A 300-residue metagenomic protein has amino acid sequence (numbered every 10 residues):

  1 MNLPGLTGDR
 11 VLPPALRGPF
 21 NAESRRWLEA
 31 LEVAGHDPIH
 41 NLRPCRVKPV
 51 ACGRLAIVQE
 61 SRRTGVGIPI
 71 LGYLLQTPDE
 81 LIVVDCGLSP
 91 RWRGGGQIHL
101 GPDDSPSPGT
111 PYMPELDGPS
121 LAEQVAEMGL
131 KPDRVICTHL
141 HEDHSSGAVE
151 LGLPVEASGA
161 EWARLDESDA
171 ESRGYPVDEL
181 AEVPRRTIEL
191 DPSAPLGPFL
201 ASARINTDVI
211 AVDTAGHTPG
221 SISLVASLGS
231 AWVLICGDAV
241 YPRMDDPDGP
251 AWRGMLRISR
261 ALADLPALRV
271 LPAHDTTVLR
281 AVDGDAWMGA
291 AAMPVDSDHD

Functional and structural regions predicted by a protein language model:
M1-P111, P294-D300: Zn-dependent metallo-beta-lactamase
R10-A15, P106-A122, G229-D300: Cap/insert and terminal regions of metallo-dependent hydrolase folds
A30, A34-P38, M113-L130, G159-D213 (+2 more regions): Metallo-beta-lactamase
P49-C52, Q59-G65, L71-Q76, I82 (+1 more regions): Core dinuclear metal-dependent hydrolase active-site scaffold
C52, C86-S89, L140, A160 (+3 more regions): Active-site metal-binding loops of divalent metal-dependent hydrolases
Q97-E156: Active-site metal-binding motif and surrounding structural segment of the metallo-beta-lactamase
V135-S145, D213-S221, L271-T276: Histidine-centered catalytic micro-motifs
S145-E161, D166-S168, G284-D300: Short, low-complexity, polybasic intrinsically disordered segments
